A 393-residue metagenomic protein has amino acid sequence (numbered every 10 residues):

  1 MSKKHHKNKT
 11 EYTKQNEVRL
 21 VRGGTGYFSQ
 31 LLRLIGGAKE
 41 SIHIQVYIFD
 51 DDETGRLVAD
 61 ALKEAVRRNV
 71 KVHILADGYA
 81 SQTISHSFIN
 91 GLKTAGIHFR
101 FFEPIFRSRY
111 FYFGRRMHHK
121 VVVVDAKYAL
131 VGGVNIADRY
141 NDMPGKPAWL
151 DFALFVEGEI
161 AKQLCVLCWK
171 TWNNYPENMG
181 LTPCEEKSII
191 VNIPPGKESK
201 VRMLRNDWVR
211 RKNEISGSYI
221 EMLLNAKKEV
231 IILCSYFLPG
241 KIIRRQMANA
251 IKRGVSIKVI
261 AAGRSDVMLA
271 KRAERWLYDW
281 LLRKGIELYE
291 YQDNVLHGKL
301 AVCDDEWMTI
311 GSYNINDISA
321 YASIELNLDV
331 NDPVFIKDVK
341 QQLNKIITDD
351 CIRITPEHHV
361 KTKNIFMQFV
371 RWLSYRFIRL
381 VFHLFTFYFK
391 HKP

Functional and structural regions predicted by a protein language model:
M1-P393: Charged, low-complexity intrinsically disordered terminal segments
